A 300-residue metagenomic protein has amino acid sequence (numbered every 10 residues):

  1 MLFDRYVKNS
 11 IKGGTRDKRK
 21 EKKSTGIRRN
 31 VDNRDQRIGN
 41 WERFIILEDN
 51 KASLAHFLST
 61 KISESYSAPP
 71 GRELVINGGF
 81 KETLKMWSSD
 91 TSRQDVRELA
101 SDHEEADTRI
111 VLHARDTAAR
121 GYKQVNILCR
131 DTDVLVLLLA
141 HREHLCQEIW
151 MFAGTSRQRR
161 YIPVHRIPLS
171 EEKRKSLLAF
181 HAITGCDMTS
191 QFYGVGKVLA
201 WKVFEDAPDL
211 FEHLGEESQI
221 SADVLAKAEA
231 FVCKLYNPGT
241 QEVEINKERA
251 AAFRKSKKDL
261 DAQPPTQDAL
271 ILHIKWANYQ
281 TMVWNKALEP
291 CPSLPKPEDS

Functional and structural regions predicted by a protein language model:
M1-S300: Noncatalytic, typically N-terminal accessory segments of nucleic acid-processing enzymes and closely related
